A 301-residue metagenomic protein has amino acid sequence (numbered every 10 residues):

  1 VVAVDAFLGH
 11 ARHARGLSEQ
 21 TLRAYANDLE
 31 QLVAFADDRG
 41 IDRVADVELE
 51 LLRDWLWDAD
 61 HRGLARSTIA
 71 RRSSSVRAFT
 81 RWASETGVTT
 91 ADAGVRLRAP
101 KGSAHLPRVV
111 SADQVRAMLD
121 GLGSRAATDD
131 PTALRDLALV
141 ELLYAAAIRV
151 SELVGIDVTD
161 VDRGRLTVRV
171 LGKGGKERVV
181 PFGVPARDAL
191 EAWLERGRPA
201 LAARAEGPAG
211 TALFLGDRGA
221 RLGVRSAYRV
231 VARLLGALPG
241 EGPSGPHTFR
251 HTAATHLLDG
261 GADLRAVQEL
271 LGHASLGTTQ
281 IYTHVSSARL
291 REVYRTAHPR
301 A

Functional and structural regions predicted by a protein language model:
V1-A301: Conserved catalytic core of the tyrosine transesterase superfamily
